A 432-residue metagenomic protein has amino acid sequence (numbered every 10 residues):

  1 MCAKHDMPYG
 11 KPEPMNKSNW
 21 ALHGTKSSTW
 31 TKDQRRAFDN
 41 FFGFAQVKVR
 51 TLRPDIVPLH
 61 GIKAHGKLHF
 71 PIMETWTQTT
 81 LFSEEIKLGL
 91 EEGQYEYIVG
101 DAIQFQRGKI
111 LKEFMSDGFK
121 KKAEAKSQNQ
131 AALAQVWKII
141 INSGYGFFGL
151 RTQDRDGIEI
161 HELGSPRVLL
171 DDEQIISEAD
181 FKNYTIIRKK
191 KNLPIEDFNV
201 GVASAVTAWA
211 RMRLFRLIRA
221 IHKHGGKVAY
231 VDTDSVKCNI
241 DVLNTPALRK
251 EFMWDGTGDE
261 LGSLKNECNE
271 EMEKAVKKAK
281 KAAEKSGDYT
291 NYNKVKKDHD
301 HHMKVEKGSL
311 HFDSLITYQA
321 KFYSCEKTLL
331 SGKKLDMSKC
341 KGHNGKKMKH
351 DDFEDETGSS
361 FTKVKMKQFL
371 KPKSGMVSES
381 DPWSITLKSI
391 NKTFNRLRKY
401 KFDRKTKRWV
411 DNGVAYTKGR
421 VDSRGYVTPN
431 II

Functional and structural regions predicted by a protein language model:
M1-I432: Conserved acidic
